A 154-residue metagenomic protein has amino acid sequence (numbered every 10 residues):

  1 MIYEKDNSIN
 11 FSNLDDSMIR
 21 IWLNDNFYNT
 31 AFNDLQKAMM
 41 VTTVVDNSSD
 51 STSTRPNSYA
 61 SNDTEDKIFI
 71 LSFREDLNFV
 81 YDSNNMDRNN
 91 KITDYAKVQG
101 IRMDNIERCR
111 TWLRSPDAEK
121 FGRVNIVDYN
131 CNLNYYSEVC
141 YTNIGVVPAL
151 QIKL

Functional and structural regions predicted by a protein language model:
M1-L154: Collagenous Gly-X-Y triple-helix signature in extracellular proteins
